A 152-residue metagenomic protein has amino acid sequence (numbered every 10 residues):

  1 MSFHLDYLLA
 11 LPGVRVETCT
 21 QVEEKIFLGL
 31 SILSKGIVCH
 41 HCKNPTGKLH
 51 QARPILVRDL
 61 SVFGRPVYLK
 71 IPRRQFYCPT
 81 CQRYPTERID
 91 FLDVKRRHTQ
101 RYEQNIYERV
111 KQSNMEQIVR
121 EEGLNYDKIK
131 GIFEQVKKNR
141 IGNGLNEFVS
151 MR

Functional and structural regions predicted by a protein language model:
M1-R83, I89: Short, conserved DNA-binding cores of transcription-related domains
K43, R58-R152: Short, positively charged, Gly/Tyr-enriched micro-motifs that form contact patches at catalytic or ligand/partner
